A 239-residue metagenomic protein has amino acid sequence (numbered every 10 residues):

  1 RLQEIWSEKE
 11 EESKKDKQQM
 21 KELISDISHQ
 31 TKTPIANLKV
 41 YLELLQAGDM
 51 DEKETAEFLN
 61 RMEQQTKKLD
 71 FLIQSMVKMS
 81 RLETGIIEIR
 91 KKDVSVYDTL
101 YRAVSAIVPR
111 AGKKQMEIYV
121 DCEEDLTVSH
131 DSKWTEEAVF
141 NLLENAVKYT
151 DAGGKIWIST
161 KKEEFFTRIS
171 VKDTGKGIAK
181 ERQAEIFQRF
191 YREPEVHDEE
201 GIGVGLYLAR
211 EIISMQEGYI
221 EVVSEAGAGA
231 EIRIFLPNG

Functional and structural regions predicted by a protein language model:
R90-D93, G112, E117-T127: Conserved catalytic submotifs in the C-terminal HATPase_c
R90-S105: A conserved beta-strand-to-alpha-helix junction within the catalytic ATP-binding
A146-V147: Short helix-loop "hinge" at the ATP-lid/N-box region of the Bergerat-fold HATPase_c
G153-F165: Short beta-strand/loop element within the Bergerat-fold HATPase_c
D173: Acidic ATP/Mg2+-coordinating residue in the GHKL
I178-F190: Short conserved segment of the HATPase_c
G218-Y219: Conserved glycine-rich
